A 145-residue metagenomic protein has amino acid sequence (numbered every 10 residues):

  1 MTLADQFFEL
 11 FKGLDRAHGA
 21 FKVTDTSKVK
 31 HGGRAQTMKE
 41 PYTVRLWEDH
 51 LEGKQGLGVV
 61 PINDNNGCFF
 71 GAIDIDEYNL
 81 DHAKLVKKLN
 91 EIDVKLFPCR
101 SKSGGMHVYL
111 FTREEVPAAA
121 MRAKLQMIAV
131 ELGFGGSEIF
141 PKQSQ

Functional and structural regions predicted by a protein language model:
M1-F70, N79-K84: DNA replication initiation on ssDNA origins
R16-A20, V94-P98, G135-E138: Short secondary-structure junctions
A17, M106-T112: Broad hydrophobic/π-residue packing in well-ordered secondary structure
Q55-V86, E91-D93, T112-Q145: DNA replication initiation modules
P98-H107: Short, conserved phosphate-binding/catalytic loop or strand-edge motifs used in phosphoryl-/nucleotidyl-transfer
